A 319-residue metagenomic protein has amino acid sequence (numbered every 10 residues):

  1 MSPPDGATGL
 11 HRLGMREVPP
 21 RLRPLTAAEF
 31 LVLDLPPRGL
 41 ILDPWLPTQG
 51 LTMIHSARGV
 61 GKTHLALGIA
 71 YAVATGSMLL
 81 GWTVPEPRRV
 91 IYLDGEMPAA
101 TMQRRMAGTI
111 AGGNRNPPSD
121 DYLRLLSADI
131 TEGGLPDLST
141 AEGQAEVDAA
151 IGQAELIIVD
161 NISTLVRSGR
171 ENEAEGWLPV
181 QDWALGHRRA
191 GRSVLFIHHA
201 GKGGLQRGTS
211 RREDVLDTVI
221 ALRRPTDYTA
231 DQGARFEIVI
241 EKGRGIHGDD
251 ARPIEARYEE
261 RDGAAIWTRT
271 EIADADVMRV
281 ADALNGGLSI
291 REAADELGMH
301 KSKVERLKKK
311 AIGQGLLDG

Functional and structural regions predicted by a protein language model:
M1-L13: N-terminal acidic, proline/glycine-rich, low-complexity intrinsically disordered segments
H11, R16, G152-Q153, R189 (+1 more regions): C-terminal regions of RecA-like/P-loop NTPase motor modules
H11-A111: The Walker A/P-loop phosphate-binding site
P20, R58, P85-R170: Conserved inter-motif catalytic segment of the P-loop NTP-binding fold
L33-G39, L138-A141, K202-G203: Short gly/ser/thr-rich secondary-structure transition/capping motifs
M53-I54, G59, H64, L156 (+1 more regions): Phosphate-binding/switch region of NTP-binding enzymes
A74, M78, R188, L284: Conserved ATPase "switch" residues in P-loop NTPase domains
V90, V194, S302-V304: Hydrophobic anchor at the start of a short beta-strand that flanks the dinucleotide cofactor-binding loop
